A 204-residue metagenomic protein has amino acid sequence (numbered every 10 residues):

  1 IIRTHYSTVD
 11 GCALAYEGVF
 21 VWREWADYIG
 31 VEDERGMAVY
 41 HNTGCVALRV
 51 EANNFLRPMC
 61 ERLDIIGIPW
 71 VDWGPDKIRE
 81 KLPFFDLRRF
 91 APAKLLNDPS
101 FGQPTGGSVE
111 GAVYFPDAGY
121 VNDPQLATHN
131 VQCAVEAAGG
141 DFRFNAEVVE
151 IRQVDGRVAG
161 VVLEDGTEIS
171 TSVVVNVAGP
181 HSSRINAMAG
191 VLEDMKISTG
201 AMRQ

Functional and structural regions predicted by a protein language model:
I1-P99: Dinucleotide-binding Rossmann-like beta1-alpha1 core, especially the glycine-rich loop that anchors the ADP
A13-L14, A47-F55, Y114-E136, R143: Short beta-strand to alpha-helix junction loop
G30, V158, T171-S172: Local beta-strand N-terminus motif with an aromatic residue
V71-G74, R143-F144, N176: General beta-strand structural signal in soluble alpha/beta enzymes
L126, C133, A146-V148, V161-G166: Flavin (primarily FAD) cofactor-binding/catalytic cores of flavoenzymes
D141-A159: A conserved short coil-to-beta-strand element within the FAD-binding core of flavoproteins
D165-Q204: Central helical "cap/lid" subdomain
